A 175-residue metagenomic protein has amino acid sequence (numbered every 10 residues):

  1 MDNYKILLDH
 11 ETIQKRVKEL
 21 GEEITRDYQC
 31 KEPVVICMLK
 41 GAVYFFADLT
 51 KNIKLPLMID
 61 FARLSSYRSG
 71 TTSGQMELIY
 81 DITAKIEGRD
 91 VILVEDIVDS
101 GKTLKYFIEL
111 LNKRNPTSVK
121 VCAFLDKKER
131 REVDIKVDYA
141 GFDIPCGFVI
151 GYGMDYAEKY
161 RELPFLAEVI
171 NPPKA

Functional and structural regions predicted by a protein language model:
M1-A175: PRPP-associated nucleotide enzymes
